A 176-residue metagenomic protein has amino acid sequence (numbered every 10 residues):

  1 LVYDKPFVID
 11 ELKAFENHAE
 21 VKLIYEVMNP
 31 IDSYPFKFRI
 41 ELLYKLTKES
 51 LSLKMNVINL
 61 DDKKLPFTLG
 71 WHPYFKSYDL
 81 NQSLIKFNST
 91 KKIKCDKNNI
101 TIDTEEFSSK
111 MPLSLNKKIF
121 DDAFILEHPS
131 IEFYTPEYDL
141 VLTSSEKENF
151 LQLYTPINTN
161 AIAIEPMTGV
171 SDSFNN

Functional and structural regions predicted by a protein language model:
L1-T47: Extended, loop-rich substrate-binding clefts of extracytoplasmic carbohydrate-active enzymes
H18-E20, S50-S52, S130, D139 (+1 more regions): Structural motif
V21-L23, I40-L42, L53, L69 (+1 more regions): Hydrophobic residues positioned within well-ordered beta-strands of beta-sheet architectures
M28, E49, L60-D62, K76-Y78: Short coil/turn motifs at secondary-structure junctions
Y44, L51-N59: Short, well-ordered beta-strand segments enriched in hydrophobic/aromatic residues
S52, H72-Y74, A161-M167: Active-site scaffold segments
K64-P66, Y74-S145: Active-site/ligand-binding surface loops and adjacent short beta/alpha elements that line catalytic pockets across
L140-N176: Active-site pocket scaffolds in enzymes
